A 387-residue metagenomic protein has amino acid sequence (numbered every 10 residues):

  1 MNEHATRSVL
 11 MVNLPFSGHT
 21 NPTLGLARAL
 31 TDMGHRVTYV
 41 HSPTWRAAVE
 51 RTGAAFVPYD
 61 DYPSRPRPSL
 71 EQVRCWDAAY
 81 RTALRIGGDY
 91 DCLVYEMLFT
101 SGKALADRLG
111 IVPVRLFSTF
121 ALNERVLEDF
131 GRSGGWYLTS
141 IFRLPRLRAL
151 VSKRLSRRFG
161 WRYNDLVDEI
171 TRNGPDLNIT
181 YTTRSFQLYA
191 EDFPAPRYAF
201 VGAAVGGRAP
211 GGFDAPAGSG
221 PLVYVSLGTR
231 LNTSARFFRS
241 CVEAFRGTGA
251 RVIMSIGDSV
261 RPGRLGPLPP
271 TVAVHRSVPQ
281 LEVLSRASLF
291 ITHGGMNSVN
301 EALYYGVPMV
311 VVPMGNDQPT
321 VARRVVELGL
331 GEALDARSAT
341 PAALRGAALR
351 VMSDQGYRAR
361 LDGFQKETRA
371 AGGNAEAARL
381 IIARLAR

Functional and structural regions predicted by a protein language model:
M1-E3, E169-T171, D214-P216: Short boundary motifs at domain starts and secondary-structure transition points
M1-F142, R236, I253-R387: Glycosyltransferase specificity loop/lid
A5, Q187-L289: Donor-nucleotide binding loops and adjacent catalytic segments primarily of GT-B fold Leloir glycosyltransferases
M11-V12, P66-L70, L147-L155, L222-T229: Short, basic, glycine/proline-bearing loop/turn elements
T38, T182, S226-T229, T292: Ser/Thr-centric signal marking residues that sit in or immediately flank functional binding/regulatory motifs
P43, L98-T100, R184-S185, G206 (+1 more regions): Short beta->alpha connector loops
A48, R85-I86, A104-L105, D168-R172 (+3 more regions): A general structural signal for short secondary-structure junctions and capping/turn motifs
V112-L188, P194-P196: Active-site-proximal region of nucleotide-activated glycan assembly enzymes, centered on histidine/acidic-rich loops
